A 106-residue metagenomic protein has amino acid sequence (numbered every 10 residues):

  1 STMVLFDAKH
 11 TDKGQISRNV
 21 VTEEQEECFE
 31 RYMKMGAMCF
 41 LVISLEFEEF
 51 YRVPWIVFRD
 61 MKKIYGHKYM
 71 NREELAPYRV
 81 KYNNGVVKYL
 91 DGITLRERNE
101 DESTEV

Functional and structural regions predicted by a protein language model:
S1-G14: Conserved catalytic cores of phosphodiester-cleaving nucleases, focusing on short active-site segments
T11-Y32: Mg2+/Mn2+-dependent nuclease catalytic core
E30-D60: Nucleic-acid nuclease catalytic cores
P54-E74: Short, electropositive alpha-helical surface patch
R72-V106: Charged phosphate-binding loop/patch that engages nucleotide di/tri-phosphates or the phosphate backbone of nucleic
